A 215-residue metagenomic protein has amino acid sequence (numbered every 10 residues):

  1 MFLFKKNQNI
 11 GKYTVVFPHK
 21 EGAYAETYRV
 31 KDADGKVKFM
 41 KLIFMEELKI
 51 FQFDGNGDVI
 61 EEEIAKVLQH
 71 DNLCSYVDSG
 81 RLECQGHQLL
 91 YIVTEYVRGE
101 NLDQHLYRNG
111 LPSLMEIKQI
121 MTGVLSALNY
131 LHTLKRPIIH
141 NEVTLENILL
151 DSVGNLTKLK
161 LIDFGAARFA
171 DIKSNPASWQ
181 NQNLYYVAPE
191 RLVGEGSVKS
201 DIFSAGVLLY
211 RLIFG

Functional and structural regions predicted by a protein language model:
K49-V67: AlphaC helix of the eukaryotic protein kinase fold
Q69-S79: Conserved HxN/HPN-centered segment at the entrance to the catalytic loop of eukaryotic protein kinase-like domains
Q85-N101: Conserved short submotifs of the Hanks-type protein kinase catalytic core that shape the nucleotide-binding pocket
L102-P112: AlphaC helix of the protein kinase catalytic domain
I120-M121: Activation segment signature within eukaryotic-like protein kinase domains
H132-D151: Catalytic-loop of the protein kinase fold
P176-E190: Conserved activation segment of eukaryotic-like protein kinases, specifically the C-terminal portion of the activation
D201: Conserved catalytic-loop aspartate of Hanks-type protein kinases
